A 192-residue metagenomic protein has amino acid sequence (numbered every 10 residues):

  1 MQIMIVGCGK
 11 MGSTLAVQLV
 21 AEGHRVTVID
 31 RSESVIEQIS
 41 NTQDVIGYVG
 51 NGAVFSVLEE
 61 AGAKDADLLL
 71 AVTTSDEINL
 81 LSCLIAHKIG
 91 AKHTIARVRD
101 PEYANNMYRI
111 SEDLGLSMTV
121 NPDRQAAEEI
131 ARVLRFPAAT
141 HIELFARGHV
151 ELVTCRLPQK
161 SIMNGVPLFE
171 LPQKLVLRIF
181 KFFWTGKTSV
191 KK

Functional and structural regions predicted by a protein language model:
M1-K192: Cytosolic regulatory regions of ion transport systems
